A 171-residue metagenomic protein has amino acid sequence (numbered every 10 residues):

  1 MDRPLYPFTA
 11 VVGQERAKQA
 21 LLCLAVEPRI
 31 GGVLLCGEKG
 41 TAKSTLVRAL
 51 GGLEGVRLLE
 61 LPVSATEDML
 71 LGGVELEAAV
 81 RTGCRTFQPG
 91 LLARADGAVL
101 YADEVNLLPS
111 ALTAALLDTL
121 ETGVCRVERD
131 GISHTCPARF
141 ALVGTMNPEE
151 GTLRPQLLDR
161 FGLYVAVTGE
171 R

Functional and structural regions predicted by a protein language model:
R3-K39: Pre-Walker A (pre-P-loop) alpha-helix and adjacent loop at the N terminus of AAA/AAA+ ATPase modules, a conserved
V11, I30, L34-E38, V80-L91 (+3 more regions): Conserved Walker
L22-A25, A79-L100: Conserved alpha-helical scaffold flanking the Walker A/P-loop in AAA+ ATPase domains
A25-V63: Walker A/P-loop
I30-G31, E54-V56, D96-G97, T122-V124 (+2 more regions): Short glycine-/polar-rich loops that comprise or flank the Walker A/P-loop and associated switch/sensor motifs
L46, T66-M69, A93-L120, T152-R160: Conserved AAA+/SF3 P-loop NTPase catalytic/coupling segment centered on the Walker-B
L53-A79: AAA+/P-loop NTPase substrate/partner-engagement loops
L59-P62, Y164-R171: Conserved AAA+ ATPase "SRH/arginine-finger" region at the nucleotide-binding site
